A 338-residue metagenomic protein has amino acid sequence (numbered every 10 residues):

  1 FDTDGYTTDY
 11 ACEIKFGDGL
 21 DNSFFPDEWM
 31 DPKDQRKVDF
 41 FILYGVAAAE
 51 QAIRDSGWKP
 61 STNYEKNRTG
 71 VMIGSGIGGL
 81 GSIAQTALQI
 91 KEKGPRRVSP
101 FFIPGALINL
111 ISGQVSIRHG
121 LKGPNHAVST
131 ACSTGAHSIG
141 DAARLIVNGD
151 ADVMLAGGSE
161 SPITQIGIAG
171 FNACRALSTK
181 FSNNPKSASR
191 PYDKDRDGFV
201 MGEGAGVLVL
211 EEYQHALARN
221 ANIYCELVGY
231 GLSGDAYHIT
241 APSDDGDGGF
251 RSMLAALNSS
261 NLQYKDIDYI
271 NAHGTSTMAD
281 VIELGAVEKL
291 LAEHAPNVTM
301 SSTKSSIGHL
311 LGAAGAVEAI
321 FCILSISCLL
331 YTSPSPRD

Functional and structural regions predicted by a protein language model:
F1-T130, S159-G170, D266-V281, F321: Conserved beta-ketoacyl condensing-enzyme motif
G45-W58, I108-I111, S116-H119, P124-E160 (+2 more regions): Active-site-proximal alpha-helical scaffold in enzymes
R68-M72, D152-A156, Y224: Short glycine-aspartate micro-motif
S75-G78, T130-T134, G158-I163, Y213 (+4 more regions): Acidic, glycine-rich active-site loops and adjacent beta-strand->loop/helix elements that engage anionic groups
G81-P95, L145-N148, I168-F181, D244-D245 (+1 more regions): A glycine- and small-aliphatic-rich helix-loop capping segment at beta-alpha/alpha-beta transitions that lines
N184-S260, D268-Y269: Condensing-enzyme catalytic core mediating Claisen C-C bond formation in acyl metabolism
Y237-G246, T275-L291, P296, L310-V317: Short glycine/threonine-rich loop-to-helix capping motif typified by GTGT followed within a few residues by an Asp-Pro
Y331-D338: Conserved small/polar residues in nucleotide/adenosyl-binding loops
